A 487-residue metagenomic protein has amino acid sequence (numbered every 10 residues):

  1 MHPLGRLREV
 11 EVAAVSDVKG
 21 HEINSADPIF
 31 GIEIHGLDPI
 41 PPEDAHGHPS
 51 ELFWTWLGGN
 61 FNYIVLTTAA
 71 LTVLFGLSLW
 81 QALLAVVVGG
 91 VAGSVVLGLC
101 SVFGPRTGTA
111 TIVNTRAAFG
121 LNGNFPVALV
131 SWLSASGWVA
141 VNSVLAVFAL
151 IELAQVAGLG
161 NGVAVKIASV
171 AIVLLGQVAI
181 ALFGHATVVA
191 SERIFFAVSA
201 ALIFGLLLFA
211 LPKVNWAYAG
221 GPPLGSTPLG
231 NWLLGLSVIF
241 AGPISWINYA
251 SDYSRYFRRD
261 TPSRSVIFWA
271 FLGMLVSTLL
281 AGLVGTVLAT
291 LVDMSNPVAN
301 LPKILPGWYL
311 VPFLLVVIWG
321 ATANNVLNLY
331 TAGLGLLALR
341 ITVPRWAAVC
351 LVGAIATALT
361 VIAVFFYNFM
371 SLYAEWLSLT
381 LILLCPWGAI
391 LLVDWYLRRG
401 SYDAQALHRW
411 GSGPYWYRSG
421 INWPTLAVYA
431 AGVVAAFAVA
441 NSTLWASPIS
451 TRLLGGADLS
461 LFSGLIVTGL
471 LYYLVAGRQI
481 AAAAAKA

Functional and structural regions predicted by a protein language model:
H2-L79, G230-L236, R255-S263, Q479-A487: Membrane-interface "cap" regions at the ends of multi-pass membrane proteins
P39, W387-L471, A485: C-terminal membrane-solvent junction of multi-pass transporters and transport-like membrane proteins
A45-P49, F183-F196, S245-V276, M294-N300 (+2 more regions): Hydrophobic, small-residue-rich membrane helices and short re-entrant helix-turn-helix hairpins that build
P49-L66, L207-V214, P223-L288, G307-V326 (+1 more regions): Hydrophobic, membrane-embedded alpha-helices of multi-pass small-molecule transporters
L74-G76, V102, A118, P126 (+7 more regions): Membrane-water interface regions at transmembrane-helix termini and the short interhelical loops of multi-pass membrane
A85-F119, L129-S143, G477-Q479: Juxtamembrane transmembrane-helix boundary signature
A128, V156-F183, A197-L208, G235-N248 (+2 more regions): Transmembrane alpha-helical segments of multi-pass small-molecule transport proteins
F148-I151, V198-P222, I239-I244, V284-L291 (+2 more regions): Hydrophobic alpha-helical segments and their helix-loop junctions in multi-pass secondary transporters
